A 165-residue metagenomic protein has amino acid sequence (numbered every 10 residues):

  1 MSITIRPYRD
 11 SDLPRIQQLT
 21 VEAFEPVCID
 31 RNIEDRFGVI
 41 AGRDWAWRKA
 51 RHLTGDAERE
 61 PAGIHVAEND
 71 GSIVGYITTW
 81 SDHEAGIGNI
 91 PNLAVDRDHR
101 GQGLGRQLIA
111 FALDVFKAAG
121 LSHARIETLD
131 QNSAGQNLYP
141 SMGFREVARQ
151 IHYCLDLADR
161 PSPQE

Functional and structural regions predicted by a protein language model:
S2-T4: Extreme N-terminal starter segment of soluble prokaryotic enzymes
P7-S11, Q18-P91, D96, I109-F111 (+3 more regions): Acetyl-CoA-dependent GNAT
R15, Q107, A134: Charged catalytic carboxylate motif
V95, G101-D114, N137-S141: Conserved acetyl-CoA-binding loop-helix of GNAT-fold acetyltransferases
R100, I126-Q136, C154-A158: Conserved beta-strand-loop-alpha-helix junction that forms the acyl-donor binding cleft
F116-E127: Conserved GNAT acetyl-CoA-binding A-motif
R160-E165: Short, charged/polar, Gly/Pro-enriched secondary-structure boundary elements
